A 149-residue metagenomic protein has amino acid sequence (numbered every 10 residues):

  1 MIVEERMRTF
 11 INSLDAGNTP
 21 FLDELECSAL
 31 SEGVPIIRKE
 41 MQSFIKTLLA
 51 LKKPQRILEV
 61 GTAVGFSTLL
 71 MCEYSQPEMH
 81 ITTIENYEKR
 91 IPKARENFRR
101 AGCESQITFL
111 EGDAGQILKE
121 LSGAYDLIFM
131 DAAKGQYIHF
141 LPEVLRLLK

Functional and structural regions predicted by a protein language model:
M1-L127, K134-K149: A short alpha-helical cap/connector motif
